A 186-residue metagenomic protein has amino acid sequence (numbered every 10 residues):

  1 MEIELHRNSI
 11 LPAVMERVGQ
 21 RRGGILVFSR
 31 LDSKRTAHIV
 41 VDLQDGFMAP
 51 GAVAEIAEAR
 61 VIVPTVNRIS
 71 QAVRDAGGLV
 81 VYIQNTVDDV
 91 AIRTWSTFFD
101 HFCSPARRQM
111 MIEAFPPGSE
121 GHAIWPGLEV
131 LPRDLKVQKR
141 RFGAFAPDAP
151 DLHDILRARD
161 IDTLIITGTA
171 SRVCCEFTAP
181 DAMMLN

Functional and structural regions predicted by a protein language model:
M1-L135: Active-site acidic carboxylates
A76-G78, D160, N186: Glycine-centered short loops/turns at secondary-structure junctions
Q84-T86, R140, T169: Short, well-ordered beta-to-alpha junction loops that form the rim of enzyme active sites and present histidine/acidic
P117-T167: Internal catalytic-core helix/loop-beta-alpha segment that presents or stabilizes conserved functional determinants
A170-C174: Gly/Ser/Thr-rich loops at beta-strand to alpha-helix junctions that form or flank small-molecule/cofactor-binding
C175-L185: Short Gly/Thr/Asp-enriched flexible loops that form oxyanion-binding sites at enzyme active sites
